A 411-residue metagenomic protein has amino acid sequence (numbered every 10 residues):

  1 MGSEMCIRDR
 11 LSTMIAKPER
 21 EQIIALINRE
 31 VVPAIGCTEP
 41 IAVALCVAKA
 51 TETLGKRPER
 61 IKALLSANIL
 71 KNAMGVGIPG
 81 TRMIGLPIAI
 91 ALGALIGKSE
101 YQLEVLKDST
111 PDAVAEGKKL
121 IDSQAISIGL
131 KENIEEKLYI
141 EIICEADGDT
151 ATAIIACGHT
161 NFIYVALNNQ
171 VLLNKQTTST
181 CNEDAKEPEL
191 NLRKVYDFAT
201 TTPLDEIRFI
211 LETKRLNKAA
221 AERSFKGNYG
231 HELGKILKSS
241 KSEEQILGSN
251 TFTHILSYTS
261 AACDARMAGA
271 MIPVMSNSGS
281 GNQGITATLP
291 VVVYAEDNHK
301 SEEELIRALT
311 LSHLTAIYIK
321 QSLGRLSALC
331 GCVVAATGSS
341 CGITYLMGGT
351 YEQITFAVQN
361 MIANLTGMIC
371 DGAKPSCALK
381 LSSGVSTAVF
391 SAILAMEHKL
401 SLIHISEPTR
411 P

Functional and structural regions predicted by a protein language model:
M1-R10, I403-P411: Residue-level detector of conserved catalytic or cofactor/ligand-binding positions in enzyme active sites
M14-I24, K56-I69, N250-G269, S301-I319 (+1 more regions): Acidic-glycine-rich active-site phosphate/pyrophosphate-binding loop
P33-K49, I272-T288, G331-V334: Conserved phosphate/anionic-ligand binding catalytic regions in large, soluble enzymes, centered on
A34-T38, N68-I69, G158-T160, V165-N168 (+6 more regions): A structural signal for small-residue-enriched, beta-sheet-centric alpha/beta enzyme cores and oligomeric scaffold folds
A44-E135, Y139-E141: Early transmembrane hairpin of solute transport permeases
T51, Y294-R307, I317-S383, A395-L402: Hydrophobic alpha-helical bundle architecture
I84-E104, D108-L120, E135-L138, T152-V195 (+1 more regions): Mobile "lid/hinge" segments at catalytic clefts and subdomain interfaces of large enzymes
D122-G269: Signature of multi-pass transmembrane helix bundles
